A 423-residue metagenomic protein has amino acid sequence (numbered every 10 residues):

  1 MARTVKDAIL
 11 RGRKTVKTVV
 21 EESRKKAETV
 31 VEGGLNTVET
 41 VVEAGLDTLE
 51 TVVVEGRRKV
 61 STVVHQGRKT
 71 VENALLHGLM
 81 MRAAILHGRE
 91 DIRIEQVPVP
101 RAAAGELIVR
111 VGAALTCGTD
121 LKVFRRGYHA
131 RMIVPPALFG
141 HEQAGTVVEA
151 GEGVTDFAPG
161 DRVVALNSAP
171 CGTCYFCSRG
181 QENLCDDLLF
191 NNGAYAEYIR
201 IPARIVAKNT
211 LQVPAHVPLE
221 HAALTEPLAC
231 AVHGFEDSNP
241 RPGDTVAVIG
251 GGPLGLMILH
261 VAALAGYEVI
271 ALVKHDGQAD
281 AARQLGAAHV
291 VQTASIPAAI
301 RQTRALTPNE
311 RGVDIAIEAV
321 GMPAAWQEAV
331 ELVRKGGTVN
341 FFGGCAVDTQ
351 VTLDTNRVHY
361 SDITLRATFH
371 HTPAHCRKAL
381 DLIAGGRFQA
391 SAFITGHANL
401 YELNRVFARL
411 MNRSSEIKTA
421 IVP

Functional and structural regions predicted by a protein language model:
V5-A74: Composition-driven recognition of long, low-complexity, acid-poor segments enriched in small hydrophobic and small
L75-M81, Q327-E331, P373-P423: C-terminal hydrophobic helical "lid"/dimerization subdomain of Rossmann-like NAD(P)H-dependent oxidoreductases
P98-A114, Y128-Y175, Q212-H216: Glycine-rich beta-strand-centered segment in the early N-terminal region that forms part of a ligand/cofactor-binding
C171-I249: NAD(P)H dinucleotide-binding glycine-rich loop of Rossmann-like/cofactor-binding domains, especially the beta1-alpha1
V217-I296, R301: Mid-domain Rossmann-like dinucleotide-binding core that forms the NAD(H)/NADP(H) cofactor-binding site
Y267, P323-G385, A420-P423: Glycine-rich phosphate-binding loop and adjacent beta-alpha segment of Rossmann(oid) nucleotide-cofactor-binding
